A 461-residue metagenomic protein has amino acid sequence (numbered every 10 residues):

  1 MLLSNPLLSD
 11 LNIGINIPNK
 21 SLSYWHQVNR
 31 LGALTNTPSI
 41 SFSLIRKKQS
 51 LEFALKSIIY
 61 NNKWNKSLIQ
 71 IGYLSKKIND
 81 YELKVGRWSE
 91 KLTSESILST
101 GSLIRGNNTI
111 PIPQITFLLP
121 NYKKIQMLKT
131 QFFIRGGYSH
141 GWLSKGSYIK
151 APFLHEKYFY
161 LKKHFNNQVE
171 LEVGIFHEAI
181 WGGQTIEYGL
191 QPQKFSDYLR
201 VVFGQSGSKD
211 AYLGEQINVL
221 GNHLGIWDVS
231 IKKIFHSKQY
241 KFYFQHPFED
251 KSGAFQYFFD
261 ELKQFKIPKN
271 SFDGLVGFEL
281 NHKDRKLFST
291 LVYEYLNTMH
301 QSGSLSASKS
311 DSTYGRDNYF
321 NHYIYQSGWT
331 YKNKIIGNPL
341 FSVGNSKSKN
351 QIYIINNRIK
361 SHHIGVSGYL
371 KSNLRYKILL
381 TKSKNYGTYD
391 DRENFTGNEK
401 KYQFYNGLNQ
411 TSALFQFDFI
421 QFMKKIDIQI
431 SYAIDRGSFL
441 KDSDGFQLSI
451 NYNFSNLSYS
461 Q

Functional and structural regions predicted by a protein language model:
M1-P38, L44-L55, I134-G136: Transmembrane beta-strand segments of Gram-negative outer membrane beta-barrel proteins
N5, L44-E52, K77-D80, Y122-R135 (+6 more regions): Short loop/turn motifs that connect adjacent beta-strands in outer-membrane beta-barrel proteins
I15-S21, S57-K63, I78-D80, R87-K91 (+10 more regions): Transmembrane beta-strands of outer-membrane beta-barrel pores
P38-R46, G72-K76, I115-N121, F159-K163 (+7 more regions): Residues on the lipid-exposed face of transmembrane beta-strands in outer-membrane beta-barrel proteins
E52-K145, K150-L154, L161-G182: Outer membrane beta-barrel
Q114-I115, D442-Q461: Outer-membrane beta-barrel "beta-signal"
P120-S308, T313, I364, L380-R392 (+1 more regions): Signature for the C-terminal beta-barrel architecture of outer-membrane proteins
S302-F395: C-terminal structural cap/anchor segments
